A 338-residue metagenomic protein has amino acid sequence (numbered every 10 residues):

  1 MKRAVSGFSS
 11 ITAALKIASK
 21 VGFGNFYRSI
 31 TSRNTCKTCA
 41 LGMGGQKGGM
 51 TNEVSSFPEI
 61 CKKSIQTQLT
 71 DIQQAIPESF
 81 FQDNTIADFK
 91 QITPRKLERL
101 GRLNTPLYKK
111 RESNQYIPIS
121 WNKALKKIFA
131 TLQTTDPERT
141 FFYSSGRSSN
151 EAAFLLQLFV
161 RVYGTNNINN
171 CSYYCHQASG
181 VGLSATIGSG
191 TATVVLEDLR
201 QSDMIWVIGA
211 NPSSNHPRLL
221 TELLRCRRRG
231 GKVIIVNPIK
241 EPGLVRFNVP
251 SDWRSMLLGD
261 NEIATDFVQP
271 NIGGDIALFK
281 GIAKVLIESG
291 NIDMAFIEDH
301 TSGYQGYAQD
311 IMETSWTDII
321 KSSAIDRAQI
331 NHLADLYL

Functional and structural regions predicted by a protein language model:
M1-G42: Intrinsically disordered, low-structural-confidence terminal and linker regions
M1-S9, G101-L338: Cofactor-pocket helix-loop regions in the catalytic cores of large enzyme subunits
N25-G49, F57-Q157, G182: Iron-sulfur-cluster electron-transfer modules
